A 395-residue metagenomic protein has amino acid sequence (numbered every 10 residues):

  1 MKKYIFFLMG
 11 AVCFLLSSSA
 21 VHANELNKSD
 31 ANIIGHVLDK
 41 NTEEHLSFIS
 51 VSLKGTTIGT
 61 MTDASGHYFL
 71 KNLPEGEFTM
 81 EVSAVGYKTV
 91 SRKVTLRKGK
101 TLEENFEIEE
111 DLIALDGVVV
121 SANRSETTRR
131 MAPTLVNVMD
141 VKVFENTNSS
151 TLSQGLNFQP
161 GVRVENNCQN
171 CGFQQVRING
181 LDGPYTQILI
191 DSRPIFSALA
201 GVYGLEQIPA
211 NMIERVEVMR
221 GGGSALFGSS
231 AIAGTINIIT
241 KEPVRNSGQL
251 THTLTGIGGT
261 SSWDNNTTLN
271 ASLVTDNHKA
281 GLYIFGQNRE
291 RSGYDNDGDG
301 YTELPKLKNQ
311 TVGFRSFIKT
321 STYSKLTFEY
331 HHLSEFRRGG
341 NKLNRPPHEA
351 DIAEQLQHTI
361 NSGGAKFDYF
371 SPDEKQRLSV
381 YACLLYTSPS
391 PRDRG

Functional and structural regions predicted by a protein language model:
L26-K28, E104-A114, M219, I239: Conserved "repeat-terminator" motif of extracellular CCP/Sushi domains
L38-T42, I49-K54, S83-Y87, R97 (+2 more regions): Short, acidic, small-residue-rich periplasmic hinge/interaction motif at the N-terminus of Gram-negative outer-membrane
K40, T134-T151, Q175-L181, D191 (+1 more regions): Short, polar/charged loop or turn motifs at beta-strand boundaries
T56-H67: Short, acidic Ser/Thr/Gly-rich low-complexity loop/linker segments typical of extracellular and cell-surface proteins
K71, Q175-R177, R193-G221, K241: Short acidic/polar hinge/loop motifs at secondary-structure boundaries that mediate gating or recognition
S153-S197, E214: Extracytoplasmic beta-strand/coil segments of soluble accessory domains associated with Gram-negative outer-membrane
S197-L199, M212-E214, A225-N237, K241-D297 (+2 more regions): Outer-membrane beta-barrel translocator/receptor signature
R291-T311, F317-K319, Y323-L378, L384-S388: Flexible loop and strand-edge segments within Gram-negative outer membrane beta-barrel domains
